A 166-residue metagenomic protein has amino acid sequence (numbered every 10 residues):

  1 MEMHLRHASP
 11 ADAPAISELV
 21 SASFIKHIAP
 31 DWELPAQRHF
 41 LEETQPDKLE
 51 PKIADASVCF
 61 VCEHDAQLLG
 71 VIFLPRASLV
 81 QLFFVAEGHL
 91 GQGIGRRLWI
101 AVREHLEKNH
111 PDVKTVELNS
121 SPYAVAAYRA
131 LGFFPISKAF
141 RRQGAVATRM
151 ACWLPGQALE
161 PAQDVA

Functional and structural regions predicted by a protein language model:
M1-A11, W153-A166: Conserved N-terminal entry element of GNAT/NAT acetyltransferase domains
H7-P10, E18-E87, W99-A101, H105 (+3 more regions): Acetyl-CoA-dependent GNAT
L90: Glycine-rich ATP-binding loop(s) of histidine-kinase-like ATPases
G93: Glycine-rich phosphate-binding loop
L106-S121: Conserved GNAT acetyl-CoA-binding A-motif
E117-N119, R129, F134-C152: Conserved catalytic-core motifs of GNAT/GCN5-like acyltransferases
V125-A126: Short, hydrophobic-biased segments on the C-terminal half of alpha helices that form "recognition helices"
